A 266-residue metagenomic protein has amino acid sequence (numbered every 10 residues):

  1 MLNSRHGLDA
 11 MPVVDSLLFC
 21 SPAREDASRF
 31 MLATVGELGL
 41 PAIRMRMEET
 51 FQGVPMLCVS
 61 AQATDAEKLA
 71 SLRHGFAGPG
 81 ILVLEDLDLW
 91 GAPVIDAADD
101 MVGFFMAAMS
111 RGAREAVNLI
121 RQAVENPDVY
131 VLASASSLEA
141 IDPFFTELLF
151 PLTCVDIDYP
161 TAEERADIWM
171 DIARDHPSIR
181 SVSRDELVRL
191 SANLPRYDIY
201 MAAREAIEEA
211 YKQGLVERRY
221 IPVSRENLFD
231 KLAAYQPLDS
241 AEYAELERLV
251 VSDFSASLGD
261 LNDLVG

Functional and structural regions predicted by a protein language model:
M1-D185: Walker A/P-loop NTP-binding motif of AAA+ ATPase domains
L2-M11, E25-F30, R218-G266: C-terminal engagement/docking regions of AAA+ P-loop ATPases
E49, L138, S183, E205 (+2 more regions): Residue-level signal for alpha-helical context at structural boundaries
A63, P160, V182, L194 (+3 more regions): Short coil/turn linker and secondary-structure boundary residues
D128, P177, S181, I199 (+3 more regions): Residue-level signal for secondary-structure boundary elements
S178-I179, Y200-E205, V251: A general structural signal for short secondary-structure boundary/capping elements
R189-E226, D230-L238: AAA+ ATPase "lid" subdomain C-terminal helix
